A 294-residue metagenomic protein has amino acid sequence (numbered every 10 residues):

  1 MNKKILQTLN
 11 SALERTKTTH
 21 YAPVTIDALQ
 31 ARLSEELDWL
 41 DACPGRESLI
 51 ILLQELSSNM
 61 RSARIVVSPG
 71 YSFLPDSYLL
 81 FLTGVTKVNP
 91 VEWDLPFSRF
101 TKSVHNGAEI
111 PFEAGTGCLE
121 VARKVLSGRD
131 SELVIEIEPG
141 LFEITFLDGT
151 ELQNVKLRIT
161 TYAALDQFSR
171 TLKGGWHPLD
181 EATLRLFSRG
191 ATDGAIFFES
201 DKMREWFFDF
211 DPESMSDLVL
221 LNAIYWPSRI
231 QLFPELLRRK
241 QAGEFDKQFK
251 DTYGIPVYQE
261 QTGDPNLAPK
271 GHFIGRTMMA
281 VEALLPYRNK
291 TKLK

Functional and structural regions predicted by a protein language model:
M1-K17, L37-D38, L53-M60, V66-K294: Mg2+-dependent phosphoryl-transfer active-site scaffold
R15-S48: Domain-core and long-helix interface of multi-subunit machines
